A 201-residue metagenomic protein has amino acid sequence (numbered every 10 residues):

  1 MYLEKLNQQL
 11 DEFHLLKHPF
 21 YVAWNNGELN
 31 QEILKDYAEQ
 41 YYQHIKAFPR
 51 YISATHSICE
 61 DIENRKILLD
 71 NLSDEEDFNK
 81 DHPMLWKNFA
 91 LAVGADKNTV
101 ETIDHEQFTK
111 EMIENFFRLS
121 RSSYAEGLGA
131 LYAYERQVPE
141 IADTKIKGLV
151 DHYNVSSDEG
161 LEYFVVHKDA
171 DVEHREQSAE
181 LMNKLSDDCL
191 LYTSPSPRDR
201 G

Functional and structural regions predicted by a protein language model:
M1-L15, V93: Aromatic-glycine hotspot motif
L3, K66-V166: Active-site-proximal alpha-helical scaffolds that flank and shape metal-associated catalytic sites
Q9-L15, A23-W24, E28-C59, D77-D81 (+1 more regions): Alpha-helical bundle segments that constitute or directly flank the non-heme di-iron/ferroxidase center
I52-H56, K87, I146-V150, A179 (+1 more regions): Amphipathic alpha-helical segments within well-ordered protein domains
D61-I62, D188: Short loop-to-helix capping motifs
V172-L191: Long amphipathic all-alpha helical oligomerization modules
Y192-G201: Conserved small/polar residues in nucleotide/adenosyl-binding loops
